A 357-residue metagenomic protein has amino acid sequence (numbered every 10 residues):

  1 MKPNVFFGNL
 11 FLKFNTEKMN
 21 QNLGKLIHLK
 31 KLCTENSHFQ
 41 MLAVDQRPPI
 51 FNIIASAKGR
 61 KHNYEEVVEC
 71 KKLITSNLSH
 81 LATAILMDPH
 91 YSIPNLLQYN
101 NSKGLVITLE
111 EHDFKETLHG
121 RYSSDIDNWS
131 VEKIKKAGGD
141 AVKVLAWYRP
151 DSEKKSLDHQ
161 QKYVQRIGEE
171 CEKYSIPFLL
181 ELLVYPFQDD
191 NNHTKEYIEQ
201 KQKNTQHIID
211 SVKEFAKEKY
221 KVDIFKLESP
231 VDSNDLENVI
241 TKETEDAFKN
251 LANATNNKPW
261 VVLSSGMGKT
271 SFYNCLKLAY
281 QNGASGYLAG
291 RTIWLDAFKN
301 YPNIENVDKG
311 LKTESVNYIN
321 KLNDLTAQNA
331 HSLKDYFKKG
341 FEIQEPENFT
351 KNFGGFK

Functional and structural regions predicted by a protein language model:
M1-K18: N-terminal amphipathic/basic-hydrophobic helices that include classical n-h-c signal peptides and signal-anchor
F14, K18-D140, V144-S152, K221 (+5 more regions): Alpha/beta catalytic barrel-like cores
K72-S76, S124-A141, S156, Y163 (+4 more regions): Alpha/beta enzyme core
M87-D88, V142-V144, I176-D189, D223-E228 (+1 more regions): Short beta-strand segments at enzyme active-site cores
S102-E110, Q160-I176, I240-W260, T313-A327: Alpha-helix-loop-beta-strand connector modules within alpha/beta enzyme cores
P150-D151, Y185-F187, V231-N238, M267-T270 (+1 more regions): Short, small-residue-enriched loops and turns at beta-alpha junctions that line or gate enzyme active sites
Q160, V164, G168-E172, I176-L179 (+3 more regions): Amphipathic alpha-helical packing elements
I224-S229, P259-G268, L288: Glycine-rich anion-binding loop/nest that anchors nucleotide
